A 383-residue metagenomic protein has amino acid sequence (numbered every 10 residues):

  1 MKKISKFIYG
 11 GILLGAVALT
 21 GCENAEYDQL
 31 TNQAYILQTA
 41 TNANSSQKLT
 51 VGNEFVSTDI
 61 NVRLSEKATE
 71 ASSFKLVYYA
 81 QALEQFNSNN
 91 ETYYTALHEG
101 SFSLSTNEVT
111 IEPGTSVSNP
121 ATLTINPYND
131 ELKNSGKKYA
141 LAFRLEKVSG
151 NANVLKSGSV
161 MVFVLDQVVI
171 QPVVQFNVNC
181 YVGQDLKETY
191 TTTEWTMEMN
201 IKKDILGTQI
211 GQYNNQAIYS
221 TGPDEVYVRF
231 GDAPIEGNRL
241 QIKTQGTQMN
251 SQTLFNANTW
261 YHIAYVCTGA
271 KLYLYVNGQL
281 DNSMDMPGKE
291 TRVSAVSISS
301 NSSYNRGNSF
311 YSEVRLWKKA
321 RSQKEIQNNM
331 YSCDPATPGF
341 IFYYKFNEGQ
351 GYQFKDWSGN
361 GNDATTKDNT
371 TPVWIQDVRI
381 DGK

Functional and structural regions predicted by a protein language model:
M1-E54, K156-V164: Bacterial Sec-dependent N-terminal signal peptides
N53, D185-M197, Q252-T259, Y304-F310 (+1 more regions): Extracellular/lumenal carbohydrate-interaction signature centered on repeated Trp-anchored short motifs
N129-A140: Short glycine/proline/serine/threonine-rich loop/turn segments at secondary-structure transition edges
S159-F176, Y331-K383: Extracytoplasmic low-complexity segments
D166-V173, Y227-M286, V373-K383: Extracellular glycan-interaction surfaces
V168-R239, R321-E325: Extracellular glycan-recognition modules
E194-I205, N305-N329, I341-G351: Extracellular, beta-strand-rich glycan-interacting domains
S283-F310, P335-G339: Flexible glycan-contacting loops in extracellular carbohydrate-active proteins
